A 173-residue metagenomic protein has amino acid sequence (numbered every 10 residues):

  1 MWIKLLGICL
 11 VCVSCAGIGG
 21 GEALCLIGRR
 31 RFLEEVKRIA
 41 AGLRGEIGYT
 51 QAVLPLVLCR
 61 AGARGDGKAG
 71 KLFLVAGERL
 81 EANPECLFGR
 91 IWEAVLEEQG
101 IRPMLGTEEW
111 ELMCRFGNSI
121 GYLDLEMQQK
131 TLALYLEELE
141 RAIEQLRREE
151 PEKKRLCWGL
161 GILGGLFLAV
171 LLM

Functional and structural regions predicted by a protein language model:
I3, G7-E81: Juxtamembrane/interface alpha-helical elements of multi-pass membrane proteins
L5-L10, G19-G21, K37, E98 (+3 more regions): Generic detector of short, locally flexible boundary/turn motifs and exposed helical patches
G7-I18, Q145-M173: Bilayer-spanning, highly hydrophobic alpha-helical transmembrane segments
C25, R64, K71-V75, C86 (+3 more regions): Short alpha-helix boundary/capping motifs
G28, R115-I162: Membrane-interface, cytosolic juxtamembrane amphipathic helix immediately N-terminal to a transmembrane helix, enriched
L33-V36, F73, M113, L125 (+1 more regions): Hydrophobic packing residues in well-ordered alpha-helices of helical domains and bundles
Q51-L123: Glycine- and small-hydrophobic-enriched helix-loop-helix hairpins
R60, L74-V75, R90-E93, K130 (+4 more regions): Flexible domain-boundary/linker segments
